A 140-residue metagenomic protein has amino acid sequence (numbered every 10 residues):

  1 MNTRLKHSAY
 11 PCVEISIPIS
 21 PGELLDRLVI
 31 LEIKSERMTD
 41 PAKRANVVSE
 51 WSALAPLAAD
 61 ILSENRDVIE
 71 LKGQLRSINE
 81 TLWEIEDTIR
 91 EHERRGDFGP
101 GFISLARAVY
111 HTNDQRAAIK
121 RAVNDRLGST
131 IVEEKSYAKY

Functional and structural regions predicted by a protein language model:
N2-Y140: Extended, charge-rich alpha-helical interface modules
